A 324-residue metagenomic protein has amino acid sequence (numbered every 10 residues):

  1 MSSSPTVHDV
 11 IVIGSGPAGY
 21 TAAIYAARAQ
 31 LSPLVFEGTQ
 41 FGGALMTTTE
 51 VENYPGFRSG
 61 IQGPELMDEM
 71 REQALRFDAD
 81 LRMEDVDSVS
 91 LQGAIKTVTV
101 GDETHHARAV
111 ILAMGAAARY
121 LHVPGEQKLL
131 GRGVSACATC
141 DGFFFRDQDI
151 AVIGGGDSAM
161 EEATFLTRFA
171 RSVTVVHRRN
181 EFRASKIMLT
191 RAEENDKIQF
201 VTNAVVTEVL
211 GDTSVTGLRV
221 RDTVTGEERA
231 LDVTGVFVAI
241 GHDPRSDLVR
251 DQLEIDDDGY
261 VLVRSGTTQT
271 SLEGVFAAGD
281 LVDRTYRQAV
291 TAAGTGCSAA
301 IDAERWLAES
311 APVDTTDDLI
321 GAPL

Functional and structural regions predicted by a protein language model:
S2-S4, H8-F77, Q148-D149, G154 (+2 more regions): Beta1-alpha1 glycine-rich phosphate/pyrophosphate-binding loop at the start of Rossmann-like nucleotide-binding domains
V7, H122, K128-F144, I240-R287 (+2 more regions): FAD-site-proximal beta/loop scaffold in flavoenzymes
V7-D9, M83-E84, R146-Q148, N203 (+1 more regions): Phosphate-coordination loops involved in phosphoryl transfer and adenosine-cofactor binding
A23-I24, T47, H122-G125, A163-F165 (+3 more regions): Short amphipathic alpha-helical segments
A74-T99, T104-A107, T167-S265, R305-L324: A Rossmann-like FAD-binding core segment of flavoenzymes
L81-F143: Glycine/small-residue-rich loop that forms an oxyanion/phosphate-binding "nest" at active or ligand-binding sites
M160-E162, L272, A278-L324: A conserved FAD-binding loop/helix module that cradles the flavin
